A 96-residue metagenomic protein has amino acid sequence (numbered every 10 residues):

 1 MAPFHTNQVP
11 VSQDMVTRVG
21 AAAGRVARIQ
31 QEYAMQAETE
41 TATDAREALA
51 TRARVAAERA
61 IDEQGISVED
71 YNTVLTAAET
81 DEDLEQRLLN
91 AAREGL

Functional and structural regions predicted by a protein language model:
M1-T39: Immediate post-signal-peptide N-terminus of mature secreted/exported proteins
T43-L96: Compact alpha-helical subdomains of small soluble proteins
